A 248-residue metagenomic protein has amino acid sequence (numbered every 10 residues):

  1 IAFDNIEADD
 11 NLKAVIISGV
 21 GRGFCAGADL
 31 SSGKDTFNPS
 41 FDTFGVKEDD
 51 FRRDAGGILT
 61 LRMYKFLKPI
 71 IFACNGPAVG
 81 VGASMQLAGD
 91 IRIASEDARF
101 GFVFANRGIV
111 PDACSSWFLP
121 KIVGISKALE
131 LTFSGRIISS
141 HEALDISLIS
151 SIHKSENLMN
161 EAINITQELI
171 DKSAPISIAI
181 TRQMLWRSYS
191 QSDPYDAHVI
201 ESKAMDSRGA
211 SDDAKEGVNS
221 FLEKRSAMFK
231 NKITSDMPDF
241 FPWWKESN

Functional and structural regions predicted by a protein language model:
I1-V20, T36, D239-N248: Conserved CoA-thioester-binding segment of acyl-CoA-metabolizing enzymes
F3-D4, T60, A83, D206: Short hydrophobic/charged patches on amphipathic alpha-helices used for structural packing and interfaces
N5, I93-A98, I149-I200, D206-E216 (+1 more regions): C-terminal long alpha-helix characteristic of the crotonase
D9, T36, S211-D212, K224: Generic structural signal for alpha-helix termini and adjacent loop/cap motifs
N11, G19-R62, A78, G108 (+1 more regions): Glycine- (often His-adjacent) and acidic-residue-rich active-site loop that binds/positions the CoA thioester
L61-I176, S211, K215: Crotonase-fold acyl-CoA enzyme core
